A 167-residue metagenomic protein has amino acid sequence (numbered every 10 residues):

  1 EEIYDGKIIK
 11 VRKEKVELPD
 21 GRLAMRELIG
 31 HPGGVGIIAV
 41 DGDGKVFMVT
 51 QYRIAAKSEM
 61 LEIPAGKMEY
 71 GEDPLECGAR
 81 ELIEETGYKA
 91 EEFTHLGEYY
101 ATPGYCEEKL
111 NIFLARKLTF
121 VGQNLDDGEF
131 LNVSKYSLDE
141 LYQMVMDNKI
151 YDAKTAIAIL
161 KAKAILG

Functional and structural regions predicted by a protein language model:
I3-G36, G42: Acidic, metal-coordinating catalytic segment for phosphate/diphosphate chemistry, firing primarily on the Nudix
G6, A55, T102-Y105: Short glycine/serine/proline-enriched coil/turn segments at secondary-structure junctions
P19-D20, D41-D43, Y52, A115-F120 (+2 more regions): Short loop segments at secondary-structure junctions
A24, G33-G36, K67-A153: Unchanged
G36-R80: Conserved Nudix-box catalytic region and its N-terminal flanking loop in Nudix hydrolases and closely related
I159: C-terminal boundary of histidine-terminating zinc-finger modules
